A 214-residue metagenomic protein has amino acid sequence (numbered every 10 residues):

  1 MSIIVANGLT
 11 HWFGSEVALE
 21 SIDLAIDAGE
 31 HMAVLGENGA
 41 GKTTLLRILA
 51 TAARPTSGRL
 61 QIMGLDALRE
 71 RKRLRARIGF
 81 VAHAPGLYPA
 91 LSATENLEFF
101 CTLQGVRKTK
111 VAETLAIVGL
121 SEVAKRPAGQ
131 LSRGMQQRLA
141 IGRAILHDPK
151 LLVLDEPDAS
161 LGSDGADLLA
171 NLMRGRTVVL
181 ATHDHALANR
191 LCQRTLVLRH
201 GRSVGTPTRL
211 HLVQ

Functional and structural regions predicted by a protein language model:
I4, L19-S21, R75: Conserved structural motif at the start of ABC-family nucleotide-binding domains
L35-E37: The feature captures the beta-strand-to-loop junction immediately N-terminal to the Walker
A50: Helix-to-loop junction immediately C-terminal to a conserved catalytic motif
G58-D66, L74: Conserved ABC transporter NBD signature motif
E98, T102, K108-V123: Conserved ABC ATPase "signature" region
L152-E156: Catalytic Walker B motif of ABC-type/P-loop ATPase nucleotide-binding domains
